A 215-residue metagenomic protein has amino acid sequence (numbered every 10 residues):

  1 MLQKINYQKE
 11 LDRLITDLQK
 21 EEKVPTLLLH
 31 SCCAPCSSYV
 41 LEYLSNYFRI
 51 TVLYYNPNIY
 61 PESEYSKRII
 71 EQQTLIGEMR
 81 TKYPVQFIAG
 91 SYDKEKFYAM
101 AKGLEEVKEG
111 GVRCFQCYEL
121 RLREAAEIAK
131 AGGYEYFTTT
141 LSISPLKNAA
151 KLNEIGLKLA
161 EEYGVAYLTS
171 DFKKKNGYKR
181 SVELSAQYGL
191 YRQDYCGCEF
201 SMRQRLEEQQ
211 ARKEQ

Functional and structural regions predicted by a protein language model:
M1-Q215: Nucleotide-activated chemistry modules centered on ATP-dependent adenylation/adenylyltransferase
